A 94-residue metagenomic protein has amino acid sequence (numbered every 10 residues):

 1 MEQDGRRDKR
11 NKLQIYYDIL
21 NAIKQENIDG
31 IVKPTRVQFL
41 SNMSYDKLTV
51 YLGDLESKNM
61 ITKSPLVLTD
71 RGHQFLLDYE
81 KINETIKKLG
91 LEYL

Functional and structural regions predicted by a protein language model:
M1-L20: Short alpha-helical segments that sit at the start of domains
K9-L13, G30-I31, Y45, P65: Alpha-helix N-cap/helix-initiation sites
L20-I28: Short, locally clustered residues in the helix-turn-helix/winged-helix DNA-binding domain
I28-L40: Short acidic, hydrophobic short linear motifs in intrinsically disordered regions
N42-E56: Short amphipathic alpha-helical interaction segments
E56-V67: A short, conserved structural fragment
P65-F75: Accessory beta->alpha helical hairpin/"wing" motif in late/C-terminal subdomains of nucleic-acid enzymes
Q74-L94: Short, amphipathic alpha-helical interaction segments positioned at domain boundaries
